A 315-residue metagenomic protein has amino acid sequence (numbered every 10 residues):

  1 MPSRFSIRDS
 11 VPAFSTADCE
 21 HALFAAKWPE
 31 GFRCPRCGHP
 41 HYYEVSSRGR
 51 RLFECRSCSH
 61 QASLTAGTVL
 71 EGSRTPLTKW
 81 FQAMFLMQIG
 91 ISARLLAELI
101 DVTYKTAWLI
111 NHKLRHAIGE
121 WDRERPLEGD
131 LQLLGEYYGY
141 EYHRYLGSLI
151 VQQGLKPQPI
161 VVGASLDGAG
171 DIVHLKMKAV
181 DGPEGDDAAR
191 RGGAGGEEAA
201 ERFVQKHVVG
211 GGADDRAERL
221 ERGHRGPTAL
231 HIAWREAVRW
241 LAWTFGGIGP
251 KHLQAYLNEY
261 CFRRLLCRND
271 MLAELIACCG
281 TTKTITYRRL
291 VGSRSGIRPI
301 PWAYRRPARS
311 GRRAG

Functional and structural regions predicted by a protein language model:
M1-G315: Residue-level recognition of single "structural anchor" positions that define or cap local secondary structure
